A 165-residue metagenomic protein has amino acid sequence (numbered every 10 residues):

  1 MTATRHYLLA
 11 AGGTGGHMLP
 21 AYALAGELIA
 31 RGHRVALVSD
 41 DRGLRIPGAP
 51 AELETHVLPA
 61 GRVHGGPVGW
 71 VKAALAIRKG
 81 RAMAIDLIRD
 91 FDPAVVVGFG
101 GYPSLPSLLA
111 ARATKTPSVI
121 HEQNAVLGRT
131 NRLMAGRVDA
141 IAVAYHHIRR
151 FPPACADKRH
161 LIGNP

Functional and structural regions predicted by a protein language model:
T4-G12, I29-K79, D157, I162-P165: Conserved nucleotide-sugar phosphate-binding/catalytic loop shared by glycosyltransferases and other
R5, P93-A94, D139: Conserved acidic residues
L9-H17, G98: Short, glycine-rich nucleotide/cofactor-binding loops
H17-I29: Short amphipathic alpha-helix
A30, I85, I141: Catalytic machinery of carbohydrate-active enzymes, primarily nucleotide-sugar-dependent glycosyltransferases
R34, R42, R112-P165: Active-site-proximal region of nucleotide-activated glycan assembly enzymes, centered on histidine/acidic-rich loops
R42-I46, V95-T114: An aromatic- and histidine-rich active-site surface loop
G65-V95, L105, A113: An amphipathic, basic-hydrophobic alpha-helix
